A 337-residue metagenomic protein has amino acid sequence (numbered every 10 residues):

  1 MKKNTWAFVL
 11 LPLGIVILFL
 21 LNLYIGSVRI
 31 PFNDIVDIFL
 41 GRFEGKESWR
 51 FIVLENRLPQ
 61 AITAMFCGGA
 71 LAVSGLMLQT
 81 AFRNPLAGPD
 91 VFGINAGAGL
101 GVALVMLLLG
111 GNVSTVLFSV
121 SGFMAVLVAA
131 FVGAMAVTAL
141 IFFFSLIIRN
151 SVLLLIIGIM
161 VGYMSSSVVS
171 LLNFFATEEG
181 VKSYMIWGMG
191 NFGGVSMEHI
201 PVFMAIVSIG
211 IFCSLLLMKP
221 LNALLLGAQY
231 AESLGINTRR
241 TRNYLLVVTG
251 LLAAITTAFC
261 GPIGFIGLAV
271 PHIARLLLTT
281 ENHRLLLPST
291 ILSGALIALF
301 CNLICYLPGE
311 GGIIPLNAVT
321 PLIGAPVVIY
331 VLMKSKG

Functional and structural regions predicted by a protein language model:
M1-G337: Alpha-helical transmembrane segments in inner-membrane proteins
